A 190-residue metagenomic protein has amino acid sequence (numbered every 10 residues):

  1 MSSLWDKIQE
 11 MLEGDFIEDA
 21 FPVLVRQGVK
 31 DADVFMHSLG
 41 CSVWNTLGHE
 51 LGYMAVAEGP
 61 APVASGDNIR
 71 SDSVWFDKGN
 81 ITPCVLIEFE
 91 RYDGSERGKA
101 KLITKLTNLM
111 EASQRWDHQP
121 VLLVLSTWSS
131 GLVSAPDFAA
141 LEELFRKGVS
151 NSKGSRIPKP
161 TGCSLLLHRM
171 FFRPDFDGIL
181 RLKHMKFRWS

Functional and structural regions predicted by a protein language model:
M1-P62: Acidic-basic catalytic patches of nuclease active cores, encompassing PD-(D/E)XK and other metal-cofactor nuclease
F35, L39-V43, G66-N68, R97-N108: Short, well-structured alpha-helical interface segments that form or flank functional binding sites
M54-N68, I81-K101: Acidic/glycine-enriched edge-of-secondary-structure segments
R70-D72: Short glycine-rich loop/turn motifs
V74-L86, W116: Active-site beta-strand-loop-beta-strand hairpin of nuclease catalytic cores that positions key catalytic residues
Y92-V149: Catalytic cores of nucleic-acid endonucleases
V124-S190: Domain-level recognition of nuclease-like catalytic cores that cleave nucleotide substrates
